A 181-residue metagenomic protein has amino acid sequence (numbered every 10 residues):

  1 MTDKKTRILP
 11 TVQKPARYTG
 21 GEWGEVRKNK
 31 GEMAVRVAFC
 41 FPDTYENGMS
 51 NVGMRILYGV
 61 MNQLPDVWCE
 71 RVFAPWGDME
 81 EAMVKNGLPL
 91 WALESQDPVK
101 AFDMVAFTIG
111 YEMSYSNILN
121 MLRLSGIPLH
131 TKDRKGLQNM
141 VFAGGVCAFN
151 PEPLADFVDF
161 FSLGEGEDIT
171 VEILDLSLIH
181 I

Functional and structural regions predicted by a protein language model:
M1-S177: A short, structured N-terminal alpha-helical element that caps or precedes a catalytic domain
I179-I181: Conserved small/polar residues in nucleotide/adenosyl-binding loops
